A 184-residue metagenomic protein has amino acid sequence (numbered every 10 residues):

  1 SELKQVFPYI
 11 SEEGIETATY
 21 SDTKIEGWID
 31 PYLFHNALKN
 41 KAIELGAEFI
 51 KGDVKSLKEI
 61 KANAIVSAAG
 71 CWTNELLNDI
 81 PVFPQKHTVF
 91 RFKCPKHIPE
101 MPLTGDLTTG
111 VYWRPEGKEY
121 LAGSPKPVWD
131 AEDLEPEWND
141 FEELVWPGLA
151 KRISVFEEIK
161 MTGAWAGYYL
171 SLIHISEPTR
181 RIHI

Functional and structural regions predicted by a protein language model:
S1-L45, I50-K51, L172: Flavin (FAD/FMN) cofactor-binding and adjacent substrate-gating region of FAD-dependent oxidoreductase domains
K4, K55, N74: Nucleotide phosphate-binding site architecture
K24-W28, V128, G167: Short histidine/acidic/glycine/proline-rich micro-motifs that form metal- and phosphate-coordinating active-site loops
K51-I65: Conserved beta-strand-loop-beta-strand element in the redox core of flavoprotein oxidoreductases
V54-K55, A164-Y169: Short, solvent-exposed loop/turn elements at beta->coil junctions and helix N-caps that rim active or binding pockets
A62-T162, S171-I173: Flavin-dependent oxidoreductases
I173-I184: Single conserved hydrophobic/aromatic residue that forms the stacking wall/gate of nucleotide- or nucleobase-binding
